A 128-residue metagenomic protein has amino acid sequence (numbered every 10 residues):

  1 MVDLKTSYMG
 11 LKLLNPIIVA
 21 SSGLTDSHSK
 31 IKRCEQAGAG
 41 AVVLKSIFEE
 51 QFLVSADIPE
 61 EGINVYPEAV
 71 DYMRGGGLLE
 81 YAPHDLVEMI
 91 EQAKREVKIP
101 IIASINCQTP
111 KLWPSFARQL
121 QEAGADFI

Functional and structural regions predicted by a protein language model:
V2-I128: Active-site entrance/lid segments in N-terminal catalytic domains of soluble metabolic enzymes
